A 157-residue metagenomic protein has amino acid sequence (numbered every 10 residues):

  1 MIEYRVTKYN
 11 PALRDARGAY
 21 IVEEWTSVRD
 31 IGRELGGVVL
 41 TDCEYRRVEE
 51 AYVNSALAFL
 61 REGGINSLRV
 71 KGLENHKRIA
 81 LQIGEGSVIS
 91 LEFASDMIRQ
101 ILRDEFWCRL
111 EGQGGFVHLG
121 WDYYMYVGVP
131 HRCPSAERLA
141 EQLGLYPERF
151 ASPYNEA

Functional and structural regions predicted by a protein language model:
M1-Y124, G128-A157: Structured alpha/beta or helical-core interaction and ligand-binding surfaces enriched in interleaved
